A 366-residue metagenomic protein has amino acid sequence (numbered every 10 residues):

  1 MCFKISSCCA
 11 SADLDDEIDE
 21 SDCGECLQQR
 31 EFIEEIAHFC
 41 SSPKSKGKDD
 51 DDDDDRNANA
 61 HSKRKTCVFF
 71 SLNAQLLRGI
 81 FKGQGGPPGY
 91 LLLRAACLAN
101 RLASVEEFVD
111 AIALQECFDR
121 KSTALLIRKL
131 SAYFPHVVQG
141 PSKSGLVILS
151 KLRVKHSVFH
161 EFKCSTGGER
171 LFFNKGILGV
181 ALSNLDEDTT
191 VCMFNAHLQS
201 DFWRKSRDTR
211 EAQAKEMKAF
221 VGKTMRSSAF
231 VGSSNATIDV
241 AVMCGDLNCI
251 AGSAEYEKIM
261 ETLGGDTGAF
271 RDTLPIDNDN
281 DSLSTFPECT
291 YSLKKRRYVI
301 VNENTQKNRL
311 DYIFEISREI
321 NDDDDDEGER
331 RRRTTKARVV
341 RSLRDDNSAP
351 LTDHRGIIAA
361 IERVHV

Functional and structural regions predicted by a protein language model:
C2-N57, A181, G222-V242, N248-V366: Metal-dependent phosphoester-hydrolase catalytic domains
A12-K44, H61, T66, L91 (+2 more regions): Structured beta-strand-rich core segments of catalytic domains in phosphoester-bond hydrolases
V68-A74, R94-L126, L149, V180 (+5 more regions): Active-site beta-strand/loop signature of hydrolases that rely on acidic residues for catalysis
F69-A96, K163-F172, Q199-T209: Acidic/histidine-rich helix-loop elements that form or flank divalent-metal/phosphate-binding sites at the catalytic
L72, Q139-G140, H160, T273-I276 (+1 more regions): Conserved beta-strand termini and adjacent loop/short-helix elements that scaffold enzyme active sites in alpha/beta
L77-I80, R120-T123, S144-I148, S157 (+3 more regions): Short catalytic/ligand-binding loop motif for oxyanion handling, primarily in non-cytosolic enzymes, centered on
F108, Y133, L152, D266 (+1 more regions): Structured helix-beta-strand junction loops
R210-A214: Charged helix-capping and loop-helix junction motifs
